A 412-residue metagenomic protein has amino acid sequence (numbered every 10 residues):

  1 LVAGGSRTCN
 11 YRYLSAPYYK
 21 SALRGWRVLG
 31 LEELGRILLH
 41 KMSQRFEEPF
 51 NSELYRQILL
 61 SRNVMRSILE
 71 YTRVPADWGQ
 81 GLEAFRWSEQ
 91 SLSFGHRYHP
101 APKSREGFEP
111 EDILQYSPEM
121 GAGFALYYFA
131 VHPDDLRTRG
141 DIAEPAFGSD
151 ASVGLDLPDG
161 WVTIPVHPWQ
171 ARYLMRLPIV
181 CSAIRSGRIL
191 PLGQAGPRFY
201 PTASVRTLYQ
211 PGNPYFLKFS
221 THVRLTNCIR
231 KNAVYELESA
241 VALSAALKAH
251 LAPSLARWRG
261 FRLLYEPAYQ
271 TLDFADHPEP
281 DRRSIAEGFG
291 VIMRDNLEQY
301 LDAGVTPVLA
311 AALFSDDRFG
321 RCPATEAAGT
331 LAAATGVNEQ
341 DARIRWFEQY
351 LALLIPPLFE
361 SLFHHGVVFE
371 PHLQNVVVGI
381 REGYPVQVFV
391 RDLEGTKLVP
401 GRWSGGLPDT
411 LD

Functional and structural regions predicted by a protein language model:
L1-L353, I380-D412: Nucleotide/phosphate-binding site architecture used for ATP/NTP-dependent chemistry
I355-F359: Short C-lobe core helix of eukaryotic-like protein kinase catalytic domains
E360-H365: Protein kinase catalytic-loop region centered on the HRD/HxD motif
G366-E370: Short, charged phosphate-coordinating catalytic segments
H372-Q374: Canonical protein kinase catalytic loop motif
V376-V378: Hydrophobic residue at the +6 position relative to the catalytic HRD Asp in the kinase catalytic loop
